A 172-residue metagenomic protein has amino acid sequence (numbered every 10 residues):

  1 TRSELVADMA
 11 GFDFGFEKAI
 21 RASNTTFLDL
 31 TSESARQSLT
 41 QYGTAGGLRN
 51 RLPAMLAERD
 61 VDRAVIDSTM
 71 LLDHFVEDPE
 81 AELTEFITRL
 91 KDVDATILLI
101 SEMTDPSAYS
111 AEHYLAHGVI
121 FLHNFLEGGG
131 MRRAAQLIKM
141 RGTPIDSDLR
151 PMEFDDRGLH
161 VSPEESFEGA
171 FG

Functional and structural regions predicted by a protein language model:
T1, L5, T44, L48 (+7 more regions): Helical mechanochemical/support elements of P-loop NTPase systems and associated helical scaffolds
T1-A35, G47, R51: Conserved P-loop
S23, L30-S32, S68-L71, E102-D105 (+1 more regions): Short, ordered loop/turn segments at secondary-structure junctions
S32-D92: Phosphate-binding/switch loop-helix module in NTP-utilizing enzymes
S32-Q37, G128, F167-G169: A short acidic, often aromatic-flanked loop/helix-cap motif at beta-alpha or helix-coil junctions that lines enzyme
A54-R59, E153-G172: NTP-binding/hydrolysis catalytic cores, primarily Walker-type P-loop NTPases
F86-P106: Sensor-1/coupling segment of RecA-like P-loop NTPase cores
L99-G158: Phosphate-binding/switch region of NTP-binding enzymes
